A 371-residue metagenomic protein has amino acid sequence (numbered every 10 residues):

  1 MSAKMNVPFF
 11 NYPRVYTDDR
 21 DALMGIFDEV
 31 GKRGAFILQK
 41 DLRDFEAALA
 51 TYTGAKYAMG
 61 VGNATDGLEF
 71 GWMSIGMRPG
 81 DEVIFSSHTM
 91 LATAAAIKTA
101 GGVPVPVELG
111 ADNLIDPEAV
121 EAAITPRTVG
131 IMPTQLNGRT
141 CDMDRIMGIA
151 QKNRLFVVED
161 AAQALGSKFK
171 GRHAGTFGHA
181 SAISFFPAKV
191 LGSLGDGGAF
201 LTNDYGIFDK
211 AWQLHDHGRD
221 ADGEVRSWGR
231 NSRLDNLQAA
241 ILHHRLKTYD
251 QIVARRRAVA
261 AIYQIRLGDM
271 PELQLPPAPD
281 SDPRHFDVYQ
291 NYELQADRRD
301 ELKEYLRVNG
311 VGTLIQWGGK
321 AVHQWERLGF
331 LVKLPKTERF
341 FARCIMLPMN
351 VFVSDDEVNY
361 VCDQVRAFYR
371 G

Functional and structural regions predicted by a protein language model:
M1-A35, K40, P348: N-terminal "arm"/small-domain region of PLP-dependent enzymes with the aminotransferase-like
S2, P13, L42-A48, Y52-A58 (+5 more regions): PLP-dependent aminotransferase class I/II
A35-E82, A96-A100, P106, R172: Phosphate-binding glycine-rich loop
M59, I84, V105, V157-V158 (+4 more regions): Structural detector of well-ordered beta-strand residues that form the stable sheet scaffold of enzyme domains
M73-A161, K168: PLP-dependent aminotransferase-like
A95-I97, I149, H173, V190 (+1 more regions): Hydrophobic/aromatic ligand-binding patch that stacks against planar heteroaromatic rings of cofactors or nucleotides
E159-L194, D222-R226: Conserved active-site segment immediately N-terminal to the catalytic lysine that forms the internal aldimine
I183-S184, G198-N203, H243: Short beta-strand-to-turn element immediately C-terminal to the catalytic PLP-Schiff-base lysine in fold type I
